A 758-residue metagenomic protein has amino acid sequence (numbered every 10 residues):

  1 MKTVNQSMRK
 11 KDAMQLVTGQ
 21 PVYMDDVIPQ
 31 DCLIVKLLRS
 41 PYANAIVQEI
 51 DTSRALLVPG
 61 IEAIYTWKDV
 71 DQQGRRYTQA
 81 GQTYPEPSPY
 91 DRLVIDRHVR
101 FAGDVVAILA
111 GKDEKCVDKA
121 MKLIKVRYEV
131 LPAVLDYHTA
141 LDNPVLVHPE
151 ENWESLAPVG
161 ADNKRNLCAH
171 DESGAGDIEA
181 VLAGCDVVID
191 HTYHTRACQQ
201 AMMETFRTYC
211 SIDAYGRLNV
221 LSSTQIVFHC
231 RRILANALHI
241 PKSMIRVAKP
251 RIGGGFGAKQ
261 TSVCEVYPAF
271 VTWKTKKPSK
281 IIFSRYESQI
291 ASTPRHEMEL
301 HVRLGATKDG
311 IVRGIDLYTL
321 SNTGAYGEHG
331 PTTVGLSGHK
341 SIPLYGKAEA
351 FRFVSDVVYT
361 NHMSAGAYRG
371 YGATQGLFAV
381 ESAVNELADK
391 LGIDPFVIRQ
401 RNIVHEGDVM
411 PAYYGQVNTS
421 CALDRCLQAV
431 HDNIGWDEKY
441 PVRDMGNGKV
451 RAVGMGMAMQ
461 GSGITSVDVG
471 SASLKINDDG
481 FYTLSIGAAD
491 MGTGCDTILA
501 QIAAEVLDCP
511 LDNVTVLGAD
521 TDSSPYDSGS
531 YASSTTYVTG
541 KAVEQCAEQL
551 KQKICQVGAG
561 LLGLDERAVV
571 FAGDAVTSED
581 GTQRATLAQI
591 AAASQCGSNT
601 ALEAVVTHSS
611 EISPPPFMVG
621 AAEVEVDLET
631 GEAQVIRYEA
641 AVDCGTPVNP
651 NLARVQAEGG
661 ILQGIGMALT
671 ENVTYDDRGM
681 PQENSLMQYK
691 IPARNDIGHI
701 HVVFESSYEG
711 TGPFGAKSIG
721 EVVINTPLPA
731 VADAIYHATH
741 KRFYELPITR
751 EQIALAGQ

Functional and structural regions predicted by a protein language model:
M1-G160, K274, T586, Q595: Flexible, low-hydrophobicity surface segments
Q6, D12-T18, Q82-P85, A161-T208 (+5 more regions): Glycine-rich loop/linker segments at domain edges
W67-K68, H239-M244, K274-S279, K308 (+2 more regions): C-terminal catalytic domains of large/alpha subunits in multi-subunit enzymes
G74-Q79, A120-L123, S222, R231-I233 (+11 more regions): Short acidic, glycine/serine/threonine-rich loops at helix termini
P85, R97-H98, P241-K249, W273-S284 (+1 more regions): Conserved catalytic cysteine-centered active-site region of acyl-thioester-dependent Claisen-condensing enzymes
V147-L238, I403-F481, V606, E611 (+2 more regions): Helix-loop-helix junctions that connect adjacent transmembrane helices in secondary transporters/permeases, recognized
R232, G253-K276, K280-I281, C495-A503: Thiamine diphosphate
S462-S524, T539: Catalytic phosphate/nucleotide-handling subdomain of diverse soluble enzymes
